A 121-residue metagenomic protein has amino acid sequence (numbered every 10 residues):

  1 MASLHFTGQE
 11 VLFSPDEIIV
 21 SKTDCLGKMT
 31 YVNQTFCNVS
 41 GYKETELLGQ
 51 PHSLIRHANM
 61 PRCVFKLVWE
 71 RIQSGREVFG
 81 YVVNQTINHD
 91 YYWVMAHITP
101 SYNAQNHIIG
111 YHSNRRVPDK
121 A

Functional and structural regions predicted by a protein language model:
L4-A121: Sensory/regulatory domains in signal-transduction proteins
